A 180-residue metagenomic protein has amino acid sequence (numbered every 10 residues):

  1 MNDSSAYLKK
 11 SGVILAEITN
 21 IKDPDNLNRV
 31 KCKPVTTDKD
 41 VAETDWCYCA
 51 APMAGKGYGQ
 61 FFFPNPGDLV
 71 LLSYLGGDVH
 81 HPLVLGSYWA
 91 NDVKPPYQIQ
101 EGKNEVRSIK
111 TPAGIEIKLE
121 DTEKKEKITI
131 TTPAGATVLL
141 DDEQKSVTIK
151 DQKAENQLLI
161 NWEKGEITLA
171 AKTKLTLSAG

Functional and structural regions predicted by a protein language model:
M1-G180: Hydrophobic packing positions characteristic of elongated beta-solenoid/beta-helix-type spike/fiber shafts
